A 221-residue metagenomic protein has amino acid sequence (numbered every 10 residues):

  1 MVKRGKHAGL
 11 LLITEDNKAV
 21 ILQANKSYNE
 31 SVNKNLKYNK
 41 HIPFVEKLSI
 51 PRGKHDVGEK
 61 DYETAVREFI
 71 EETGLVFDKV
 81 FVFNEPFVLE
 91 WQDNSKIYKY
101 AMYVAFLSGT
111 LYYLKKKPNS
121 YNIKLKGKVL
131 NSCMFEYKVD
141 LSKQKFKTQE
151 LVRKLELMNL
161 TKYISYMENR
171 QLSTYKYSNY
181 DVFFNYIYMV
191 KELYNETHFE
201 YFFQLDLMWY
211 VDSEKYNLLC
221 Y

Functional and structural regions predicted by a protein language model:
M1-P51, F77: N-terminal strand-loop-strand
G5, K60, T64, L155: Short, well-structured alpha-helical interface segments that form or flank functional binding sites
A8, R52-G53, V57, T174-Y175: Conserved aromatic-histidine-acidic binding/catalytic patches
I13, A24-N25, G53, F106-S108 (+1 more regions): Structured loops at beta-to-helix junctions and adjacent beta-edge loops in soluble globular domains
N29-E30, V57, Y112-Y113: Eukaryotic short linear interaction motifs
P43-L48, K96-V104, G109-Y221: Nudix hydrolase/Nudix homology domain
S49-E85: The catalytic Nudix box helix
E85-Q92: Short, solvent-exposed loop/turn elements at beta->coil junctions and helix N-caps that rim active or binding pockets
